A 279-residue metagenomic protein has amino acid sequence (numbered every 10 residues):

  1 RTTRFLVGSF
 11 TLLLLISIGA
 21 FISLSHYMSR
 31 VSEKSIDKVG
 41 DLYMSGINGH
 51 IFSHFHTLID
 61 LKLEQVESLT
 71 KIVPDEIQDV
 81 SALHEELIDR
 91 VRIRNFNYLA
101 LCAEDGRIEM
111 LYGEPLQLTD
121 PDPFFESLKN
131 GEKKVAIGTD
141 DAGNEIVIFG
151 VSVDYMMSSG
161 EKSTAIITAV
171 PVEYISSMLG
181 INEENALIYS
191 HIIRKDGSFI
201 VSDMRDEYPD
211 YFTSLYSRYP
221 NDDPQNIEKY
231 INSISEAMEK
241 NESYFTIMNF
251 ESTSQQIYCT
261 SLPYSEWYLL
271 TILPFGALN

Functional and structural regions predicted by a protein language model:
T2-V31: Extreme N-terminal signal-anchor transmembrane helix of membrane signaling/transducer proteins, especially in bacteria
S32-M44, T271-N279: Juxtamembrane amphipathic/coiled-coil helical coupling segments that flank and transmit signals to/from transmembrane
L42-G49, L58-K134: Extracytoplasmic/periplasmic sensory segments of membrane signal-transduction proteins
D79-N95, A165-Y219: Solvent-exposed, extracytoplasmic
L99, A136, V151, S190-H191 (+2 more regions): Generic short beta-strand
C102, G106-E114, V147-I148, G197-M204 (+1 more regions): Amphipathic coiled-coil signal-relay and dimerization helices
I108-N182, Y189: Extracytoplasmic/periplasmic ligand-binding sensor regions of membrane-associated signaling proteins
R218-N279: Extracellular/periplasmic juxtamembrane segments that couple receptor/chemosensory ectodomains to their
